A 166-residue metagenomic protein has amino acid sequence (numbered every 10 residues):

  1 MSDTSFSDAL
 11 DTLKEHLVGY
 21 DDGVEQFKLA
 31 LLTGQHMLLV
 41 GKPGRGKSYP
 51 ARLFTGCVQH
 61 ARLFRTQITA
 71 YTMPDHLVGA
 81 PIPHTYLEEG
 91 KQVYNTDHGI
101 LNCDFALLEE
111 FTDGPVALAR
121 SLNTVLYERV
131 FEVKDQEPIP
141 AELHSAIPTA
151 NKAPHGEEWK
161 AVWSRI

Functional and structural regions predicted by a protein language model:
D3-K42: Pre-Walker A (pre-P-loop) alpha-helix and adjacent loop at the N terminus of AAA/AAA+ ATPase modules, a conserved
S5, A9, G19-G23, P50 (+6 more regions): Helical mechanochemical/support elements of P-loop NTPase systems and associated helical scaffolds
G19, F27, L39, L77 (+3 more regions): Conserved RecA-like P-loop NTPase ATPase core
E25, L32-G34, Q59, I100-N102 (+3 more regions): Short loop/turn elements that form and flank the Walker-type P-loop nucleotide-binding site in RecA-like NTPase cores
Q26-L29, P83-L107: Conserved alpha-helical scaffold flanking the Walker A/P-loop in AAA+ ATPase domains
K28-Y71: Walker A/P-loop
T69-K91: Conserved NTP-binding/hydrolysis module of P-loop NTPases
H84-E89, E109-L118, L126-I166: Canonical AAA+ ATPase core
